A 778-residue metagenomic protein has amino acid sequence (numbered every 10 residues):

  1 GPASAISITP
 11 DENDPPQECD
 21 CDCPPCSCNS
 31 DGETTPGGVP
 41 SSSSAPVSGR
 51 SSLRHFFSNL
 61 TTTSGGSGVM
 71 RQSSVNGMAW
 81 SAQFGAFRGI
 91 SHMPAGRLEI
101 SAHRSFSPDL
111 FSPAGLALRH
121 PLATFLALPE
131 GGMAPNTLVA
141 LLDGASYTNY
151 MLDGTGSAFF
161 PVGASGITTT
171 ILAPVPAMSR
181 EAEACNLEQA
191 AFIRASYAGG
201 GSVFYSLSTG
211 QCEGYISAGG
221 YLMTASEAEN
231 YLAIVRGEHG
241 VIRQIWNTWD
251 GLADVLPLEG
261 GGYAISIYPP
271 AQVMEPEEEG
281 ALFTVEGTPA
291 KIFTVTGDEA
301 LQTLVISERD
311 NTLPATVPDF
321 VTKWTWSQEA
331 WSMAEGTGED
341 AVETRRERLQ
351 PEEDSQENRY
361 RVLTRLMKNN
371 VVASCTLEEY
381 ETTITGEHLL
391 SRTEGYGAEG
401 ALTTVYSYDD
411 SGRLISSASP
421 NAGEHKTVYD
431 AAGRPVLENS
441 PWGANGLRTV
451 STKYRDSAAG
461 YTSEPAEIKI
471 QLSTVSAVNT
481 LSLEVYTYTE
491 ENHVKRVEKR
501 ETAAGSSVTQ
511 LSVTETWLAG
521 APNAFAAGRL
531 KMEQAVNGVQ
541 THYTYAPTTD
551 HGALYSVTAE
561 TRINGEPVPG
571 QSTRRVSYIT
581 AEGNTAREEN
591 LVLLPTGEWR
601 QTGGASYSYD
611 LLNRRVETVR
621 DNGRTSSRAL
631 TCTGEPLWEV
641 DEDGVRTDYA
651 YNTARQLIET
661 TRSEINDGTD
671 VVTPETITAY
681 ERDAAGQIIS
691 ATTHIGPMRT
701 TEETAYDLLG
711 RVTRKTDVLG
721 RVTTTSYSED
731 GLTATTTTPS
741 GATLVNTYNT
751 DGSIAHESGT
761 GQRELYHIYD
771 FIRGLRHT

Functional and structural regions predicted by a protein language model:
G1-A5: Sec-dependent, cleavable N-terminal signal peptides
I6-Q189, A195-A198, F283, G287-T288 (+7 more regions): Short secondary-structure "cap/edge" segments that initiate or terminate local elements
C28, T137-A140, M151, A158 (+10 more regions): Beta-strand elements of repeat-based all-beta scaffolds
